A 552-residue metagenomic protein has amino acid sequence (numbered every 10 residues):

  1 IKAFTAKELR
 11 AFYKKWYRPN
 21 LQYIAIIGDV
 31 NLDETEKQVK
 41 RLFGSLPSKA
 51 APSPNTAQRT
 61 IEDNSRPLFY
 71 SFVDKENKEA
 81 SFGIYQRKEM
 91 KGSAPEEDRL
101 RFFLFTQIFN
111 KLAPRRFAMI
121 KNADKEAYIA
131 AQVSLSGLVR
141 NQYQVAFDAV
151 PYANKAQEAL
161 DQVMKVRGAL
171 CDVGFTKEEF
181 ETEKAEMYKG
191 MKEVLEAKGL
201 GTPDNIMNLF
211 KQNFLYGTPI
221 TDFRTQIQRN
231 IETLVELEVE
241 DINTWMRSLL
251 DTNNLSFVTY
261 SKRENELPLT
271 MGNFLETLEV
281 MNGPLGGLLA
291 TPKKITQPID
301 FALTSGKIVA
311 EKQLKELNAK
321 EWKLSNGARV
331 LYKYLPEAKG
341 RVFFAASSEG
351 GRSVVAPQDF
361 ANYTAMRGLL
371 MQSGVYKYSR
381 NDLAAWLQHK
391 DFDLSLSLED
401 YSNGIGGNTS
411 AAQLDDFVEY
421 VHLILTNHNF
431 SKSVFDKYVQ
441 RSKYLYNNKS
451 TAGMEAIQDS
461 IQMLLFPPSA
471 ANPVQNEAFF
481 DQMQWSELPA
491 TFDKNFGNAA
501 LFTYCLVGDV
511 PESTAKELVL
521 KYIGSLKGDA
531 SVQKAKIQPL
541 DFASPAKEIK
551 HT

Functional and structural regions predicted by a protein language model:
I1, L21-I27, K78-R101, F117-E236 (+6 more regions): M16 family metallopeptidases and their MPP-like homologs
K14: Penicillin-binding protein/beta-lactamase superfamily catalytic region
Y17, F496-G497: Flexible, low-complexity linker/tail segments at the boundary of structured domains
Y23-R99, F103, N110-A118, E181-A185 (+4 more regions): Proteolytic maturation boundary segments
E34-R41, I108, L112, E158-K165 (+5 more regions): Long, highly charged amphipathic alpha-helices
L42-A50, K165-F175, L423-F430, Y522-A530: A common structural junction motif
